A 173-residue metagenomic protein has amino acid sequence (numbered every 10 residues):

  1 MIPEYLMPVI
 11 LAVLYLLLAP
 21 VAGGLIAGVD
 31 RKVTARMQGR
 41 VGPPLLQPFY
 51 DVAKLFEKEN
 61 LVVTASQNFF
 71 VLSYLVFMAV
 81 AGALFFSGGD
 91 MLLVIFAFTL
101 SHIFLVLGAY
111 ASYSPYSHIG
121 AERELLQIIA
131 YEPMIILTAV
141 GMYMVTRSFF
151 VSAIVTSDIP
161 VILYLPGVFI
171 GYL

Functional and structural regions predicted by a protein language model:
M1-L173: Alpha-helical transmembrane segments of multi-pass membrane proteins predominantly involved in bioenergetics
